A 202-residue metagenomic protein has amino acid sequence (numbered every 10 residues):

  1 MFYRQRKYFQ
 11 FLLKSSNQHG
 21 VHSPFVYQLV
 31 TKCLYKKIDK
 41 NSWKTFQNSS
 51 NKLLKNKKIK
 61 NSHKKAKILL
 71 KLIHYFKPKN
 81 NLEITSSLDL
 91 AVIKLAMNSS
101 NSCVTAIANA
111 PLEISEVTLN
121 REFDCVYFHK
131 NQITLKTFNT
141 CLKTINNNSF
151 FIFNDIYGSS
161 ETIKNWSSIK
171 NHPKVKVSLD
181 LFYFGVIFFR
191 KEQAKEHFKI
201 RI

Functional and structural regions predicted by a protein language model:
M1-N147, Y157-I202: A short alpha-helical cap/connector motif
